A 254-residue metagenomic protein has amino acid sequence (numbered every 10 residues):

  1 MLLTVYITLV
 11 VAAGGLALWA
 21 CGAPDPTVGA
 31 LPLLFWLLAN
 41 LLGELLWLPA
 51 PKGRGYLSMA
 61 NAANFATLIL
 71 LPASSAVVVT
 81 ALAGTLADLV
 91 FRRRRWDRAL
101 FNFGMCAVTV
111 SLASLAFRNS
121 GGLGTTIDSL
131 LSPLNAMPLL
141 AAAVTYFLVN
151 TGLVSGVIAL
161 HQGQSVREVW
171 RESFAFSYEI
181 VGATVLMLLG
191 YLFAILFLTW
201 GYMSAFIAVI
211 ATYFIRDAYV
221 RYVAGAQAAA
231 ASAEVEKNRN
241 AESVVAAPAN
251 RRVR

Functional and structural regions predicted by a protein language model:
M1-Y56, A60-D217: Short helix-perturbing small/polar motifs within transmembrane alpha-helices
Q164-R171, Y222-R254: Membrane-proximal helical linkers
